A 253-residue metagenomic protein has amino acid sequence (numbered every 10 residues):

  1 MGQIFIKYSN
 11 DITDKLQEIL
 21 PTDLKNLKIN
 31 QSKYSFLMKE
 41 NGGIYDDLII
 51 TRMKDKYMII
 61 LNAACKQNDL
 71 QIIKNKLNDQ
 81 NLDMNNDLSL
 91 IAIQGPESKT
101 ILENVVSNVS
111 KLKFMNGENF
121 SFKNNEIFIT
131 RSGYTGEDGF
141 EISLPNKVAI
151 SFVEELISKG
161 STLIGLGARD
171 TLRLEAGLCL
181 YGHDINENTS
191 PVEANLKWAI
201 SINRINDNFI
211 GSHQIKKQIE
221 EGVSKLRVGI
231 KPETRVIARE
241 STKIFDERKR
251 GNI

Functional and structural regions predicted by a protein language model:
M1-M38, G43, G167: Acidic, proline/glycine-enriched N-terminal capping motif
D47-I49: Short, surface-exposed charged micro-motifs
R52-I253: Conserved, structured C-terminal
